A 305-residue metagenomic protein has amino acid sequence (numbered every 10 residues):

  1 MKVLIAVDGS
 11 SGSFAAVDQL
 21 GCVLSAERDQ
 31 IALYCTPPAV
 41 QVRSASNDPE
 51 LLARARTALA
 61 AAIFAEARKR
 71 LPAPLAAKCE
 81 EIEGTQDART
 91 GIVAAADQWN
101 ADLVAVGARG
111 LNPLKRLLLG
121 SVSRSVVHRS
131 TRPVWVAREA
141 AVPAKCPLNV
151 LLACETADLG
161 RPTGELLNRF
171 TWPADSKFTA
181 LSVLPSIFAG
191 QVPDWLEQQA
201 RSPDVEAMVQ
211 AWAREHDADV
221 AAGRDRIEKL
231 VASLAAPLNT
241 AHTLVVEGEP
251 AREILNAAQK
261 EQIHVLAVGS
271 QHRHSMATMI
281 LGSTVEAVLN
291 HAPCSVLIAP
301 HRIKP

Functional and structural regions predicted by a protein language model:
M1-L51, P74, L148-Q210, S233-H242 (+2 more regions): Small/aliphatic-rich secondary-structure junction motif
A16-V17, L59-A67, T163, G223-L230: Short, well-ordered amphipathic alpha-helical segments that serve as non-catalytic structural scaffolds within diverse
V17, C22-A26, V93-P143, N256-P305: Gly/Ser-rich helix-loop-strand patches that form or flank binding pockets for ribonucleotide-derived cofactors
D18, A65, K69, V93 (+4 more regions): Active-site phosphate/pyrophosphate- and oxyanion-stabilizing loops and adjacent acidic/basic residues in soluble
L33, C79-E83, V136, A180 (+2 more regions): A structural preference for short, hydrophobic beta-strand core positions in alpha/beta folds
E50-A62, D204-A222: A short acidic, glycine-rich active-site loop that binds or catalyzes chemistry on phosphate/adenosine moieties
E50-R54, K69-V104, A221, D225 (+2 more regions): Structural beta-alpha unit
